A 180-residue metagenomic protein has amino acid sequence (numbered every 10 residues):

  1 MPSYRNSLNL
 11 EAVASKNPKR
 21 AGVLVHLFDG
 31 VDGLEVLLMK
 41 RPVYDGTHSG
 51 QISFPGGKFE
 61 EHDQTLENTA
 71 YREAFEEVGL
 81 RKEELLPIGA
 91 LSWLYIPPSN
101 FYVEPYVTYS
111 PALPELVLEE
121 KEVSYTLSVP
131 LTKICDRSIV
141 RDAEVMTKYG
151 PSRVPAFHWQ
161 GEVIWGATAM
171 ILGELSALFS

Functional and structural regions predicted by a protein language model:
M1-S53, K58-P114, V145, G150-S180: N-terminal leader/linker segments that precede catalytic domains of diphosphate-processing enzymes
L118-V154, H158-Q160: NUDIX/MutT-family hydrolases
